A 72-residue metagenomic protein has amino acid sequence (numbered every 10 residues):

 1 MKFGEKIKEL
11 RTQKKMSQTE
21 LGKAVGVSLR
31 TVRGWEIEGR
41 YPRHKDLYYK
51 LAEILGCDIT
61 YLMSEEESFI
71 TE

Functional and structural regions predicted by a protein language model:
M1-Q13: A short, Lys/Arg-rich alpha-helix, primarily the initiator
I7, L21-G22, V32-W35, L62: Conserved hydrophobic/aromatic packing and binding residues within compact polymer-binding modules
T12, K23, E53: Alpha-helical residues within the helix-turn-helix
G26, K45-Y61: DNA major-groove recognition helix of helix-turn-helix/homeodomain DNA-binding modules
G26-P42: Recognition helix of helix-turn-helix/homeodomain-like DNA-binding domains that insert into the DNA major groove
E53, M63-E72: Short, charged recognition helix plus adjacent turn of helix-turn-helix-like nucleic-acid-binding domains
